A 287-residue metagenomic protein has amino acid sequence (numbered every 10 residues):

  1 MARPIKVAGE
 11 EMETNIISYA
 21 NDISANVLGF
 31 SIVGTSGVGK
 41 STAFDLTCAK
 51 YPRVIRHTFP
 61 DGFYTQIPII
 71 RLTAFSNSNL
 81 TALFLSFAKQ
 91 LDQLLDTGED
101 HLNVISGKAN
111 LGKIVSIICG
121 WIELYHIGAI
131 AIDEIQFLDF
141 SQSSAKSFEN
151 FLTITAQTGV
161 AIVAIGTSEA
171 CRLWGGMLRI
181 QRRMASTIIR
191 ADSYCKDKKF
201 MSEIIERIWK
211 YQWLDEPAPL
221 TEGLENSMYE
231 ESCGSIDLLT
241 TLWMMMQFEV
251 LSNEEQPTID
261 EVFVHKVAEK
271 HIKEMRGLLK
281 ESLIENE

Functional and structural regions predicted by a protein language model:
M1-P4, T81: Charged, amphipathic alpha-helical linker segments immediately N-terminal to NTP-binding catalytic cores
R3, L124, C195-E287: C-terminal alpha-helical "lid" subdomain
A8-I16, A20-N26, L80-S86, L94-K146 (+4 more regions): Mid-core helix/loop region of P-loop NTP-binding domains shared across ATPases and GTPases
A25-D45: Walker A/P-loop nucleotide-binding motif
D45-A49, T240: The feature captures the helix immediately C-terminal to the Walker
K50-G62, Q93-D96: Post-Walker A helix-loop "phosphate-sensing" segment adjacent to the P-loop in P-loop NTPases
I55-F75: Conserved catalytic segments around the Walker B and adjacent sensor/switch elements of P-loop NTPase domains
D139, E149-G223: The catalytic "switch" region of P-loop NTPases
